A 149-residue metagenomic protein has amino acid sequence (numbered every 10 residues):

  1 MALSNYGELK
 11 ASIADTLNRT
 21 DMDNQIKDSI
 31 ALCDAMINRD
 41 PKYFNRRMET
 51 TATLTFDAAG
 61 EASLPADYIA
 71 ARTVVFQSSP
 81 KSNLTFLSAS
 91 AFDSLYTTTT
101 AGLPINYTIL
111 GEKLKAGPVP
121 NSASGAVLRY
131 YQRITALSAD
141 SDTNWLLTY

Functional and structural regions predicted by a protein language model:
M1-Y149: Glycine-enriched, solvent-exposed interface loops adjoining structured elements
